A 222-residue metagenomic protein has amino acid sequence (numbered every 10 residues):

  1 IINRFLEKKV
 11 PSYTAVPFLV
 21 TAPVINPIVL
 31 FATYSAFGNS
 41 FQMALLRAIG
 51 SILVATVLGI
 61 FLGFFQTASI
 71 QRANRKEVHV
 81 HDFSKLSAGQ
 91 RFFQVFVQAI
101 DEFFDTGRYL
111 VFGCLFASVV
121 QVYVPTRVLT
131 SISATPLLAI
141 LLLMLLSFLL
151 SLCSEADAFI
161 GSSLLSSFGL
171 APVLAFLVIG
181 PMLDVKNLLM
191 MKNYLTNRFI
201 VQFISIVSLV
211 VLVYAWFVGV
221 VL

Functional and structural regions predicted by a protein language model:
I1-L46, V124-F199: Membrane-interfacial helix-loop connectors
L45-M144, V201-L222: Selected transmembrane alpha-helices and immediately adjacent juxtamembrane segments of polytopic inner-membrane
